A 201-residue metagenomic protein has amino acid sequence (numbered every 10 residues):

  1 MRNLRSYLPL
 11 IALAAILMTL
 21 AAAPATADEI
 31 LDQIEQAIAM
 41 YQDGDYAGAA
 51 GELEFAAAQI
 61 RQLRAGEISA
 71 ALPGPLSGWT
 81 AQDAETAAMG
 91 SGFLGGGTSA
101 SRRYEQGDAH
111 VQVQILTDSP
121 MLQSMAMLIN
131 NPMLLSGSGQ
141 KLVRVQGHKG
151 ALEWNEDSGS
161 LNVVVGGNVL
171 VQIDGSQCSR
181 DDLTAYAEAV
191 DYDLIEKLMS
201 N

Functional and structural regions predicted by a protein language model:
R2-A12: Bacterial N-terminal signal peptides that target proteins for export
L10-L20: Bacterial N-terminal signal peptides
A14-A15, D118-S119, G166: A short alpha-helix capping/helix-coil boundary motif
A22-A27: Sec/Tat signal peptide C-region and signal peptidase I cleavage site
D28-G95: Charge-rich, low-complexity N-terminal segments
E29-I38, Q42, A47, E52-E54 (+1 more regions): A short, solvent-exposed beta-edge/loop patch
E67-N155: Short, solvent-exposed recognition patches
